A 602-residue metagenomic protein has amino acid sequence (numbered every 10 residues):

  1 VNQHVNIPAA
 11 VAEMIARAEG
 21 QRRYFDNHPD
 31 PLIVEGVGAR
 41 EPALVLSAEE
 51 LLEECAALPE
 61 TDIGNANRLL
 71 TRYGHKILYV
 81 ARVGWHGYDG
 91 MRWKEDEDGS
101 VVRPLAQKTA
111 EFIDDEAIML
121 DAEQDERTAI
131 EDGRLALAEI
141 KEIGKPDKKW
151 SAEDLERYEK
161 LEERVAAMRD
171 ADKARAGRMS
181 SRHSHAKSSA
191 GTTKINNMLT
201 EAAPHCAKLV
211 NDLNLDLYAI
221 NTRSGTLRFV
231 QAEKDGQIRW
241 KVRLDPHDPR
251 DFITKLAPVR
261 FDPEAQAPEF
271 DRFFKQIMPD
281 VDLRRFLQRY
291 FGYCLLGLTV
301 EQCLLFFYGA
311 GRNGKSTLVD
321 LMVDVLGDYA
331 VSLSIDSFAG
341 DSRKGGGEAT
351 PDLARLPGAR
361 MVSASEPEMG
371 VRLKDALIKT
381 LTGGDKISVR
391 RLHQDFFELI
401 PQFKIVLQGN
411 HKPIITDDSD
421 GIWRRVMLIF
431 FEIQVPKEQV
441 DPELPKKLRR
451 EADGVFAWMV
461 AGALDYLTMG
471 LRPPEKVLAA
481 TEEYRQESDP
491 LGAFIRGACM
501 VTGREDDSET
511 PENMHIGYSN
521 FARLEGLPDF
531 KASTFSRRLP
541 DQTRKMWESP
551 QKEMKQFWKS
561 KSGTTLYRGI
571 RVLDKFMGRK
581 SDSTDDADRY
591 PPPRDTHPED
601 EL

Functional and structural regions predicted by a protein language model:
V1-R40: Intrinsically disordered, low-structural-confidence terminal and linker regions
V37-Y79, D114, D125-L602: Feature primarily recognizes SF3-like P-loop helicase cores of small DNA viruses
W85, W93, I238-V242: Tryptophan-centered short beta-strand motifs
W85-Y88, K437-E438: Surface-exposed beta-strand-to-loop junctions that form interaction patches on eukaryotic regulatory domains
G87-Y88, R92-T109: Trp- and S/T/G-rich repeat-edge/linker motifs of beta-rich repeat architectures
T109-E116: Generic N-terminal helix/loop capping motif
M119-D121: Compact, glycine/acidic-enriched structural inserts
